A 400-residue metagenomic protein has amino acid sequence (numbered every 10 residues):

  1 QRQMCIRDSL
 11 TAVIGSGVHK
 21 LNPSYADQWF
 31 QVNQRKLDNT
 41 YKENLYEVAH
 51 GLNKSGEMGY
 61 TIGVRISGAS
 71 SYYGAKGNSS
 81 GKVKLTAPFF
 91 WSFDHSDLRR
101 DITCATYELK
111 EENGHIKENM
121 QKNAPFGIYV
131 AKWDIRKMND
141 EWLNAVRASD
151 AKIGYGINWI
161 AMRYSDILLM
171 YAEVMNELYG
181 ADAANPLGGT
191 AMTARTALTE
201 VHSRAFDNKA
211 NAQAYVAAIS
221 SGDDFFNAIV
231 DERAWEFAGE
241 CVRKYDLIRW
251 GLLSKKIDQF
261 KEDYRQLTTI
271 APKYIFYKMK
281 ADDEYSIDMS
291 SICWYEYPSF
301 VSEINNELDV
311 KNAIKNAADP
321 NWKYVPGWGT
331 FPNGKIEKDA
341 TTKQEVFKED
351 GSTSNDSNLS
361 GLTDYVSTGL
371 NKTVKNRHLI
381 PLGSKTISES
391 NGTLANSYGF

Functional and structural regions predicted by a protein language model:
Q1-E57, L98, I102, E108-F400: Acidic/polar-rich alpha-helix caps and helix-coil junctions
V64-F89: Short, cationic low-complexity segments
L85, W91, D97-C104: Conserved serine DD-peptidase/penicillin-binding transpeptidase domain and beta-lactam-recognizing active-site
